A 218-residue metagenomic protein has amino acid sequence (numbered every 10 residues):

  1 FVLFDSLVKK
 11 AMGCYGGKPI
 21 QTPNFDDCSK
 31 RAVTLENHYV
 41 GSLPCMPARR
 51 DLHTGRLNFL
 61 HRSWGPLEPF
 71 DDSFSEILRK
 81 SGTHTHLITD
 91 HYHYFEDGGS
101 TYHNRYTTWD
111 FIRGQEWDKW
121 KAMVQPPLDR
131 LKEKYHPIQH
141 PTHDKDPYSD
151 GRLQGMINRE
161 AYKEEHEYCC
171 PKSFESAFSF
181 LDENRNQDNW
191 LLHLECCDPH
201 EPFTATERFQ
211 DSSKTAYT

Functional and structural regions predicted by a protein language model:
F1-T218: Catalytic domains that recognize anionic headgroups
